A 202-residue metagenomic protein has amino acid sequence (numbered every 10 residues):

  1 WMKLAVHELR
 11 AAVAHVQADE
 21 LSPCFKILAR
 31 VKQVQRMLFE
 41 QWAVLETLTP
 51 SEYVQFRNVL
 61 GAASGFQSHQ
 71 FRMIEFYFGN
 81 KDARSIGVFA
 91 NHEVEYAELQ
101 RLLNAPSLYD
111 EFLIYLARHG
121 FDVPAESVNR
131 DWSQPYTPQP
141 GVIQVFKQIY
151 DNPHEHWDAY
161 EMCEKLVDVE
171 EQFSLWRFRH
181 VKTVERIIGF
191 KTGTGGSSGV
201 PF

Functional and structural regions predicted by a protein language model:
W1-F202: Surface-exposed peri-terminal alpha-helical interaction modules
